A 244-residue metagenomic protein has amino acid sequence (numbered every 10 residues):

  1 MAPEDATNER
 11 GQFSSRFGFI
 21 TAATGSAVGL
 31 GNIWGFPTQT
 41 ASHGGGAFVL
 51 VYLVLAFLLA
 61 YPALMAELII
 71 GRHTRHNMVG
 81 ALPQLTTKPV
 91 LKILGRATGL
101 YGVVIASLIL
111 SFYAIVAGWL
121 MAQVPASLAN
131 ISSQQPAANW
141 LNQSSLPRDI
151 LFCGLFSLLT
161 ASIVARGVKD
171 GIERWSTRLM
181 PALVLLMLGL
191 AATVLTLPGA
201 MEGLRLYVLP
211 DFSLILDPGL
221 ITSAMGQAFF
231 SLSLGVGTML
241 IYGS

Functional and structural regions predicted by a protein language model:
A2-F13, F17, E173, T177-S244: Membrane-embedded translocation segments of transport machinery
D5-G11, Q39-H43, H73, M78-V104 (+2 more regions): Inter-helical loop and helix-membrane interface segments of multi-pass membrane transporters/permeases
G11, T40-E67, R148-D149: Extracellular loop-to-transmembrane helix junctions
Q12, G18, G45-L53, K92-L110 (+1 more regions): Alpha-helical transmembrane segments and their helix-start/interface "positive-inside/aromatic belt" motifs in integral
S15-L55, G237-L240: Transmembrane helix-boundary motif of multi-pass solute transporters/channels
R16, T21-T24, V51-V90: Juxtamembrane transmembrane-helix boundary signature
T21-A27, L53-L58, Y101-F112, L155-L159 (+1 more regions): Hydrophobic alpha-helical transmembrane segments of multi-pass membrane proteins
L55-L64, Y101-L120, A182-A192: Hydrophobic alpha-helical membrane-insertion segments
